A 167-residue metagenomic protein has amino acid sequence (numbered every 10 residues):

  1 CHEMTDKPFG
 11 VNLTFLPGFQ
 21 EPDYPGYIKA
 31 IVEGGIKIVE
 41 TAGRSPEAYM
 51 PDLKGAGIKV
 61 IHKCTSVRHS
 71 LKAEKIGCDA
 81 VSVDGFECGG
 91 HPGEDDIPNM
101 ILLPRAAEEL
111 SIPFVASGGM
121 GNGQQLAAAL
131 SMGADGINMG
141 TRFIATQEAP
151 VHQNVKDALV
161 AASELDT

Functional and structural regions predicted by a protein language model:
C1-L110: Active-site entrance/lid segments in N-terminal catalytic domains of soluble metabolic enzymes
G10, A42, S70-A73, C78-C88 (+4 more regions): Small-side-chain structural scaffolding
G93-V115, G121-T167: Conserved active-site-proximal phosphate/metal-binding subdomains
